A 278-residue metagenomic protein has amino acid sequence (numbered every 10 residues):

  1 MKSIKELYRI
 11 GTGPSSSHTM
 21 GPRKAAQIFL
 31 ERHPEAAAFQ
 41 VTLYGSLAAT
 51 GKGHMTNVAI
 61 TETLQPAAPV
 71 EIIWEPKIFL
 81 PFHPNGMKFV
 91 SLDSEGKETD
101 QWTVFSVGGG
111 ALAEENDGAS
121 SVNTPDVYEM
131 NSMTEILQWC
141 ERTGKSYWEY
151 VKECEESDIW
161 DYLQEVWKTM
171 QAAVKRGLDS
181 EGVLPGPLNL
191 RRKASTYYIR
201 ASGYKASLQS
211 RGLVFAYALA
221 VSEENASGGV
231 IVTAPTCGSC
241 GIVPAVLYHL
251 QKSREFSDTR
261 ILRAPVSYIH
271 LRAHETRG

Functional and structural regions predicted by a protein language model:
L7-S16, Y44-A48, A226-C237, R277: A short glycine/serine-rich beta->alpha loop
T19-R32, P244-E255: Alpha-helical support elements that line or immediately flank enzyme active sites and cofactor-binding pockets
T50-T56, P84, N116, A245-V246 (+1 more regions): Short acidic, glycine/serine/threonine-rich loops at helix termini
T61-I72: A glycine-rich helix N-cap at a beta->alpha junction
V70-G203, G212-L213: C-terminal regulatory domains involved in ligand/effector binding and gene-expression control
Q171-S267: Accessory "access/gating" subregions that flank catalytic or transport cores
I269-T276: Conserved small/polar residues in nucleotide/adenosyl-binding loops
